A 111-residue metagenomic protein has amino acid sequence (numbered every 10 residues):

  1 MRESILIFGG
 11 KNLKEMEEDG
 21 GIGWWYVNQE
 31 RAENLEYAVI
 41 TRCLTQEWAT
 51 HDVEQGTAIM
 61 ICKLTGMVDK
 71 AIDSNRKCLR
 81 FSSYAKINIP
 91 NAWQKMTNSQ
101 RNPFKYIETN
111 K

Functional and structural regions predicted by a protein language model:
M1-K111: Structured alpha/beta reader/binder surfaces that contact nucleic acids or chromatin modification marks
